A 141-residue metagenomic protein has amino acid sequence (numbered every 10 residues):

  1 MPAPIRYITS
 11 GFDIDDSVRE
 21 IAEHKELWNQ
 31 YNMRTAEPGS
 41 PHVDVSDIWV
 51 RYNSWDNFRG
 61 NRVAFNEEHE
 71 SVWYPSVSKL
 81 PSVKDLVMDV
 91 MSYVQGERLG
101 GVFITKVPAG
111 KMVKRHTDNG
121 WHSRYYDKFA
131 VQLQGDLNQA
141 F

Functional and structural regions predicted by a protein language model:
M1-V94: Non-heme Fe(II)/2-oxoglutarate
A3-R6, V102-T105, F129, Q139: A broad, low-specificity signal marking well-ordered, structured residues that form hydrophobic/aromatic
M91-T105: Compositionally biased, low-hydrophobicity segments enriched in charged and small polar residues
E97-L99, P108-G110, R124-K128, Q134-D136: Short connector loops at helix/strand junctions that flank enzyme active sites, especially segments positioning acidic
F103-S123: Conserved short histidine dyad/triad with adjacent acidic residue
K114, Q132-F141: A short beta-strand-loop-beta hairpin characteristic of the jelly-roll/cupin
